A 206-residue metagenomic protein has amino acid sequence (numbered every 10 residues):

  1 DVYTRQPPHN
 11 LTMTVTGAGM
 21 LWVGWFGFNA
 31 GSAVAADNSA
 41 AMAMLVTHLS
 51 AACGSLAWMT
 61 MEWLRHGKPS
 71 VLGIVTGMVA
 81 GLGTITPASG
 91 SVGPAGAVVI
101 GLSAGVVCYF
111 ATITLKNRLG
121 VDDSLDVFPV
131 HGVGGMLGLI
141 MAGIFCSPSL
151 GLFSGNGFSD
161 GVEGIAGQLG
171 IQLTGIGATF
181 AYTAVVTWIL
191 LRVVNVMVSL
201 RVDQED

Functional and structural regions predicted by a protein language model:
D1-D206: Glycine- and aromatic-enriched membrane alpha-helices
